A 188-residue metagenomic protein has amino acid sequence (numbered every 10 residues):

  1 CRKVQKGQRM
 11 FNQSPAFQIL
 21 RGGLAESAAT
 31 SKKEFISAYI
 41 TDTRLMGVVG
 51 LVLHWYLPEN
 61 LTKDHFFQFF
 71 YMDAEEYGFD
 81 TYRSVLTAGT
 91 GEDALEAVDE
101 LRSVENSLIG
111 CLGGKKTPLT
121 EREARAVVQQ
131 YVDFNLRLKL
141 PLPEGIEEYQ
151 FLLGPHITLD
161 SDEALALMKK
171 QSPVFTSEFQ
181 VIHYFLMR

Functional and structural regions predicted by a protein language model:
V4-R188: Non-catalytic terminal/accessory regions
